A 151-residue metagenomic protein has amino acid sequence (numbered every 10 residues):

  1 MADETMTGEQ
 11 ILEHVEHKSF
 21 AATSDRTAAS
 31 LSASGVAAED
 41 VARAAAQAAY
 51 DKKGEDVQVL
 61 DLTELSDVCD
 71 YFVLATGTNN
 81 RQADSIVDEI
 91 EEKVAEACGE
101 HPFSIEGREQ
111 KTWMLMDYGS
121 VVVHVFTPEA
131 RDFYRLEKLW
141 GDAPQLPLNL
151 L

Functional and structural regions predicted by a protein language model:
M1-V59, T63-E64, R81, S85-D88 (+3 more regions): Long, contiguous binding/interaction regions
C69-Y71: Short amphipathic alpha-helical segments
L74-G77: Short hydrophobic/aromatic beta-strand micro-patches that form the beta-sheet surface supporting nucleotide- or nucleic
K93-V122: Mid-chain, well-packed structural core segment of small domains
